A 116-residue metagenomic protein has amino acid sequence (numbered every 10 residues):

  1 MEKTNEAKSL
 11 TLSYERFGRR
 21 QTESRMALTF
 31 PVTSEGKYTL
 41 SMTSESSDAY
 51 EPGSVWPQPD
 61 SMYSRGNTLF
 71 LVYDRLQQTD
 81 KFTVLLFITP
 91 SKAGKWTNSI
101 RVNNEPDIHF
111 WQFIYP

Functional and structural regions predicted by a protein language model:
M1-T4, Q58-S64: Short, exposed beta-strand/loop patches in secreted or surface proteins that constitute
N5-M42: Short extracytoplasmic
T39-A49, V102-E105: Short acidic, flexible loop segments centered on an aromatic residue
E45-Q58, I108-W111: Short aromatic-acidic-glycine turn motif
Y63-T79: Extracellular adhesion/glycan-binding regions together with long Ser/Thr- and acidic-residue-rich low-complexity tracts
Q77-G94: Low-complexity, intrinsically disordered segments enriched in Ser/Thr together with acidic residues
K92-H109: Serine/threonine-enriched low-complexity regions used as flexible
F113-P116: Short beta-strand edge segments in extracellular beta-sheet folds
